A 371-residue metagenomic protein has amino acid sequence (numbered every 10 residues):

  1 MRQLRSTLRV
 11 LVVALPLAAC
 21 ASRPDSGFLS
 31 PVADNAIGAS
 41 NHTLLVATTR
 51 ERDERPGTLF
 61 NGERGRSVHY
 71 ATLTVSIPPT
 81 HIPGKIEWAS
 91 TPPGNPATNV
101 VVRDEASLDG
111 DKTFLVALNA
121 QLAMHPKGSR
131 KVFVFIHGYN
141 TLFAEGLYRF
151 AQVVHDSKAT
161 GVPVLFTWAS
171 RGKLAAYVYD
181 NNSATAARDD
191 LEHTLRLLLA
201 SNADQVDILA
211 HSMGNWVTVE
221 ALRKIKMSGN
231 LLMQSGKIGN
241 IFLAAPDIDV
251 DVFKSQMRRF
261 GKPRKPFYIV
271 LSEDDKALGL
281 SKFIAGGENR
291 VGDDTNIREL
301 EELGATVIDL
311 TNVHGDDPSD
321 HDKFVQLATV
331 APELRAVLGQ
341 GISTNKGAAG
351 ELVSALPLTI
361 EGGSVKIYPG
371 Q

Functional and structural regions predicted by a protein language model:
M1-L11: Bacterial N-terminal signal peptides that target proteins for export
P16-A19: C-terminal motif of bacterial Sec signal peptides marking the signal peptidase cleavage site
A21, D25-A106, V116-A117, P126-K127 (+5 more regions): Lipolytic serine-hydrolase domain surface
D111-A123: A short loop-to-beta-strand scaffold at the N-terminal edge of the catalytic core in hydrolase folds
K131: Alpha/beta-hydrolase fold active-site loops
V134-G138, H211: The conserved beta1-alpha1 loop
T141-G146: Short substrate-entry loop that stabilizes the transition state in hydrolases
L191, A210, G214, T218: Gly/Ala-rich beta-loop-alpha elbow adjacent to hydrolase catalytic centers
